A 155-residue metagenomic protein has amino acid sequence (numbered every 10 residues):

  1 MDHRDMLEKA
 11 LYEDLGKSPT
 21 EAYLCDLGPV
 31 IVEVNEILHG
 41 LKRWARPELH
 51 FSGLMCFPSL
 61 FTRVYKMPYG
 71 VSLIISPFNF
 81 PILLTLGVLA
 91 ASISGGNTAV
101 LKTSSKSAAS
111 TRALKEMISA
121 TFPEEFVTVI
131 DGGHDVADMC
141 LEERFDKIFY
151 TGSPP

Functional and structural regions predicted by a protein language model:
M1-F61: N-terminal Rossmann-like NAD(P)+-binding subdomain of aldehyde/semialdehyde dehydrogenases
L54-P155: Rossmann-like NAD(P) dinucleotide-binding subdomain of oxidoreductase/dehydrogenase enzymes
